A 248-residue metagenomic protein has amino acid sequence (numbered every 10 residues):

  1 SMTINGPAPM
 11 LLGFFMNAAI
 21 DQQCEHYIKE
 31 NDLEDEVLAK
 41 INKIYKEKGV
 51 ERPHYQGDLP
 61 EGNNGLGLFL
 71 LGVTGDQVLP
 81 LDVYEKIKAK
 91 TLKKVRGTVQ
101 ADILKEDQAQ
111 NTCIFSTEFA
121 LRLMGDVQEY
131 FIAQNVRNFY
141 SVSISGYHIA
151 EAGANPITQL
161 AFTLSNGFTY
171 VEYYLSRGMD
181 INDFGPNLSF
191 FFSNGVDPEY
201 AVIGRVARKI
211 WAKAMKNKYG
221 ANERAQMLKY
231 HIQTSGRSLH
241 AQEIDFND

Functional and structural regions predicted by a protein language model:
S1-I203, K218-Q233: Catalytic alpha/beta active-site cores
W211: Conserved, mostly hydrophobic/aromatic
M215: Short catalytic/binding micro-motifs of nucleotide second-messenger systems
S235-H240: Acidic/histidine-rich catalytic neighborhood
Q242-I244: Extended amphipathic alpha-helical segments with heptad-repeat/coiled-coil character used for oligomerization, fusion
F246-D248: Short, acidic/polar
